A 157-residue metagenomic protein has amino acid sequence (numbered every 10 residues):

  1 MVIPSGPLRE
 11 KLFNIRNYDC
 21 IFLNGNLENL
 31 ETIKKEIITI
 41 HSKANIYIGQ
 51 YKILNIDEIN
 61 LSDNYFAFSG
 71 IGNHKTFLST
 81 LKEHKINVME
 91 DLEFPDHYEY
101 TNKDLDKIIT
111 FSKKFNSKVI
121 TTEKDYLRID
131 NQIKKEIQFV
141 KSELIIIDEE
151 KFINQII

Functional and structural regions predicted by a protein language model:
M1-H41: Phosphate/Mg2+-binding loops and adjacent switch elements in nucleotide/diphosphate-handling enzyme cores
L12-N17, T39-H41, N60, K113-F115 (+1 more regions): Short, conserved loop/helix-junction motifs that constitute active-site signature segments in enzyme catalytic cores
Y18, G70, V119: Residue-level signal for inorganic ion chemistry
N26, K52-L54, T122-R128: Short, polar loop motifs at secondary-structure junctions
L27-K35, K75-T76, Y126-I129: Short, charged/polar "capping" segments at the starts of alpha-helices and the immediately preceding loops
D57-N102: Redox- and metal-dependent alpha/beta enzyme cores, enriched for Fe-S-associated oxidoreductases and cofactor-handling
P95-Y98, K135-I157: Short, flexible loop segments at boundaries between secondary-structure elements
E99-S117, K124-D125: A short, acidic, amphipathic alpha-helical segment used as a generic capping/interface helix at domain edges
